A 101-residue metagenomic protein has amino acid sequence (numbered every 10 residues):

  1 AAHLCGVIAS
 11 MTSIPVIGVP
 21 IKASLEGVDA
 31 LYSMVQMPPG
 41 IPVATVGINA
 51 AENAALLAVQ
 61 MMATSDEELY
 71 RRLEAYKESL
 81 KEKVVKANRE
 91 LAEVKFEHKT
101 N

Functional and structural regions predicted by a protein language model:
A1-P20: Glycine-rich phosphate-binding loop
E26-N101: C-terminal binding/interaction regions
